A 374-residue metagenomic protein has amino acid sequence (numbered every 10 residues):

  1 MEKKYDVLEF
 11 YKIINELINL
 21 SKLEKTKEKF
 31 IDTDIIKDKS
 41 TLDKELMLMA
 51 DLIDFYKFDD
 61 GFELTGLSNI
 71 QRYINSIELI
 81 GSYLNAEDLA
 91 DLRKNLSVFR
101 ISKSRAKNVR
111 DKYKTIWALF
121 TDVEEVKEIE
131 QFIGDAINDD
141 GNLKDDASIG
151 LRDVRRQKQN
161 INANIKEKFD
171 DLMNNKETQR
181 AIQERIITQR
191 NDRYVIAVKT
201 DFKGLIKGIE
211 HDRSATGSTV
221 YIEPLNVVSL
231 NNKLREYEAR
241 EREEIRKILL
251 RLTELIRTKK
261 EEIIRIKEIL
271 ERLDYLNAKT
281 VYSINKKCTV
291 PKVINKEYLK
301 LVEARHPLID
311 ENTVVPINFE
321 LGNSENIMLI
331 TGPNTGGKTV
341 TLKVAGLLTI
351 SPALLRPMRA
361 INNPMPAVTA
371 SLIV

Functional and structural regions predicted by a protein language model:
M1-G61, Q71, I77-E78, Y83-E87 (+6 more regions): Alpha-helical coupling/stalk and coiled-coil linker elements that connect catalytic or binding modules and transmit
G61-T65, A118-F132: Amphipathic, heptad-repeat alpha-helices with coiled-coil/zipper character that mediate oligomerization and scaffolding
S68, A86-R93, W117-F120: Short, charged, amphipathic alpha-helical segments
N95-V98, D111-T121: Phosphate/adenylate-binding "loop-and-lid" substructures adjacent to NTP/NAD/dNTP-binding pockets in NTP-dependent
S351, R356-N363, S371: Low-acidity, Ser/Thr- and Arg-rich intrinsically disordered low-complexity segments
V374: Conserved nucleotide-sensing/catalytic segment adjacent to the nucleotide-binding pocket in NTP-handling enzymes
